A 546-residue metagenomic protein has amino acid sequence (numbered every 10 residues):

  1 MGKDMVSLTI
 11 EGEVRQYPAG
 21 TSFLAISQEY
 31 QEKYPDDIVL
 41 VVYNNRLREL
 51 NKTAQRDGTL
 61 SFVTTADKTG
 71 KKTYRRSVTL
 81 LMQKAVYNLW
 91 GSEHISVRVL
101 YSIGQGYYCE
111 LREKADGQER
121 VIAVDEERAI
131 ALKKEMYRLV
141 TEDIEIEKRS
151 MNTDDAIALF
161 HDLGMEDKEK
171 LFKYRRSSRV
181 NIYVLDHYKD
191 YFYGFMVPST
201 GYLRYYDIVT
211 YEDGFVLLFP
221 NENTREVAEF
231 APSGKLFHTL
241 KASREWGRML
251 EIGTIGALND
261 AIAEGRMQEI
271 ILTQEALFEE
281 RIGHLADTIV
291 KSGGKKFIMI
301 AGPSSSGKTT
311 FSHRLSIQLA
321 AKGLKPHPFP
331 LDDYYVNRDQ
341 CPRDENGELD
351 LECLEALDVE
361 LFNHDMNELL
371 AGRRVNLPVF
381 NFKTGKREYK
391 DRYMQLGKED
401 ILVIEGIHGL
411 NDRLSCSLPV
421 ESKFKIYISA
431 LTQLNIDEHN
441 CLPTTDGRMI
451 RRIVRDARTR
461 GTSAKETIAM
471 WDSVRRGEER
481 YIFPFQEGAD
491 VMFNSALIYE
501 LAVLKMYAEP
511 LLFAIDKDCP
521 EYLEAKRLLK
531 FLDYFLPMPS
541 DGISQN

Functional and structural regions predicted by a protein language model:
M1-T79, K84-I103, K114-A115, K134: Ubiquitin-like/PB1-type beta-grasp interaction modules and other compact soluble beta-rich domains
K52-Q55, T59-T73, A85, E93-G104 (+3 more regions): Auxiliary tRNA-acceptor-end handling modules of aminoacyl-tRNA synthetases
G293, C416-N546: Conserved NTP phosphate-binding and transfer environment spanning the P-loop NTPase/kinase superfamily
I298-I300: Hydrophobic anchor at the beta1->P-loop junction of P-loop NTPases
K308: Conserved lysine of the Walker
F311, L315: Hydrophobic positions on the alpha1 helix immediately C-terminal to the Walker A/P-loop
F329, V336, Q340-K383: Conserved nucleotide-sensing/catalytic segment adjacent to the nucleotide-binding pocket in NTP-handling enzymes
F362-E421, W471-F485: Glycine-rich phosphate-binding loop used to anchor ATP phosphates in small-molecule kinases, encompassing both
